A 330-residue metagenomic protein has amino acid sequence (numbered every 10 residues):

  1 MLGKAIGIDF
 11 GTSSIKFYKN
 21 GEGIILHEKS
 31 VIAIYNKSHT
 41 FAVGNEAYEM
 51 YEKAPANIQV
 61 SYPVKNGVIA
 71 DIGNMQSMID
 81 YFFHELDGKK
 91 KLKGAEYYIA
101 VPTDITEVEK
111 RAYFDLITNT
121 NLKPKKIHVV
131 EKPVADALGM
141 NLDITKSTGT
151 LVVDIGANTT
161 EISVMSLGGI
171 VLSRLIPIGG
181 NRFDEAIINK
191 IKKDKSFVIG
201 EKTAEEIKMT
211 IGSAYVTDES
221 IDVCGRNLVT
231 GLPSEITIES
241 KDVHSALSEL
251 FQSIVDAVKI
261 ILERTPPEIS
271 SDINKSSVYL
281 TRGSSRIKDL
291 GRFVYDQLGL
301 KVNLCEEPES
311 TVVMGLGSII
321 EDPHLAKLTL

Functional and structural regions predicted by a protein language model:
M1-I155, M165-V278, S285-L330: Nucleotide/phosphate-binding catalytic cleft detector across ATP-hydrolyzing and phosphate-transferring enzymes
N158: Short glycine-rich anion-binding loops that position phosphate/pyrophosphate groups of nucleotides and phosphorylated
E161-S163: A structural feature that tracks compact, well-ordered secondary-structure segments with a strong bias toward
